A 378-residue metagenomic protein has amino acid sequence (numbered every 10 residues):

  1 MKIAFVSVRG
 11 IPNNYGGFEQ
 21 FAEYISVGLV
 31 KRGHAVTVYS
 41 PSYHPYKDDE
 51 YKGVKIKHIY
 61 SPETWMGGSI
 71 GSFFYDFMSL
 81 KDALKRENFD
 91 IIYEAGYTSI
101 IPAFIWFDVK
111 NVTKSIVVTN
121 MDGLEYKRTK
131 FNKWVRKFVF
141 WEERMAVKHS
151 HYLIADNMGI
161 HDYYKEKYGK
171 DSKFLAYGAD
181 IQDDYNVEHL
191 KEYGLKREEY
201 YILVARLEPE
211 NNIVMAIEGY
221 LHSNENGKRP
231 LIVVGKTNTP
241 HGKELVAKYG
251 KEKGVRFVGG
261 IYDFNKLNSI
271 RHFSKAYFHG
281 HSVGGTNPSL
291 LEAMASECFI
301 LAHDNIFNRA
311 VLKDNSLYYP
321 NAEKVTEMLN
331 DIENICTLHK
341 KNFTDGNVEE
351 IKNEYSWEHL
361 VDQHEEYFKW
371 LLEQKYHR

Functional and structural regions predicted by a protein language model:
A4, G194-H222, I232: Conserved donor-binding/catalytic core segment of Leloir-type glycosyltransferases
V8-N14, G28-G67, G159-K165, K236-P240: N-terminal strand-loop element at the rim of the active site of nucleotide-sugar-dependent glycosyltransferases
H44, A179, V204, R229-K243 (+1 more regions): Glycosyltransferase donor-sugar binding loop
G71-L84, F89-D122, G285: An aromatic- and histidine-rich active-site surface loop
K81, V135-L153: Membrane-proximal helix-turn-helix segments that form the acceptor-binding/catalytic region of lipid-linked
S269-G285, C298: Acidic donor-binding loop of glycosyltransferase active sites
A295, F299-A302: Short hydrophobic beta-strand element within catalytic cores of glycosyltransferases and related nucleotide-activated
R309-N334: Change "using UDP/GDP/dTDP sugars" to "using nucleotide sugars
